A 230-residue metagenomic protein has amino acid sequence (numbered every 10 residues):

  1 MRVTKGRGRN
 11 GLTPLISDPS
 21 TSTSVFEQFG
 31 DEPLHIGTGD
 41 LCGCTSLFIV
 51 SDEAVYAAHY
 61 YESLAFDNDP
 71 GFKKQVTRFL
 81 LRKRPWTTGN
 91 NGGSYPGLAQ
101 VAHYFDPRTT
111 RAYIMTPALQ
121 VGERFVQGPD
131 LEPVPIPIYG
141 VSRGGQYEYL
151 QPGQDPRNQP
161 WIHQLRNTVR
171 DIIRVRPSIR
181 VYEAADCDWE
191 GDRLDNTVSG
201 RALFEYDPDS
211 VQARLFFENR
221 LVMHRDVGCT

Functional and structural regions predicted by a protein language model:
M1-G11, V101, L119-T230: C-terminal functional modules of predominantly eukaryotic multidomain proteins
R2-L41: Phosphate-centric recognition/catalysis
T21, K74, L81, A184 (+1 more regions): Alpha-helical structural elements
I36, L41, L47-I49, V222: Generic hydrophobic secondary-structure signal
C42-G43, D209: A short, compositionally biased
S46-F48, E53-T110, L119-L150: Glycine- and Gly-Pro-enriched alpha-helical subdomains that act as flexible, kink-prone "lid/hinge" or packing modules
